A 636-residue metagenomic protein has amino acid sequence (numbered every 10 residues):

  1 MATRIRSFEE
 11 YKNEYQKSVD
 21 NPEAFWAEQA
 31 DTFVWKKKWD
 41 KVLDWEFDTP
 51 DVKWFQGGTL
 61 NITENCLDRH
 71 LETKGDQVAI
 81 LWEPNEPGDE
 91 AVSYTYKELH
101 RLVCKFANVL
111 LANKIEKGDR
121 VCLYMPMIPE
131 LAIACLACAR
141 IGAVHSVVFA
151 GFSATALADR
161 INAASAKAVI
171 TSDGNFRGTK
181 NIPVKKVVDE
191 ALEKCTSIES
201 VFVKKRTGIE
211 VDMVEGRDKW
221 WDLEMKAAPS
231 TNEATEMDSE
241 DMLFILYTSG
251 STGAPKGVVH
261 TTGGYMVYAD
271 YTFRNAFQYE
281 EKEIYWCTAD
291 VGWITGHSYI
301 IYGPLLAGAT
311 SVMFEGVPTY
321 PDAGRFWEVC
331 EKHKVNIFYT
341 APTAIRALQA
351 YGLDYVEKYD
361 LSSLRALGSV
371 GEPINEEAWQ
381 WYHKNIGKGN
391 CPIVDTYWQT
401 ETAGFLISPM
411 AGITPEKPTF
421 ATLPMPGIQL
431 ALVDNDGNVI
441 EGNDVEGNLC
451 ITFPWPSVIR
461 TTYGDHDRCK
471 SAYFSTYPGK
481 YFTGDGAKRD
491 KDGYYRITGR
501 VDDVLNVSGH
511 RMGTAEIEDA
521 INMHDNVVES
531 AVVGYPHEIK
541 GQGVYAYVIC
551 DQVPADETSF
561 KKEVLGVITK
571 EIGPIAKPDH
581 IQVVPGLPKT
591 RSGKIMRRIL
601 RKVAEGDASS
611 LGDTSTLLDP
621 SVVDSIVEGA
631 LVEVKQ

Functional and structural regions predicted by a protein language model:
T63, I80-L136, S153-A158, M213 (+2 more regions): Conserved AMP-binding/adenylate-forming core of the ANL superfamily
D76-V78, V201-K204, V214-Y247, A254 (+2 more regions): Conserved pre-ATP/AMP-binding loop-to-beta segment of ANL
L136, R140-L223, A341: Structural core segment of the AMP-binding/adenylate-forming
V148-G174, V188, E331, F338 (+9 more regions): AMP-binding/adenylate-forming catalytic core of the ANL superfamily
S200-K205, I539, K570-I595, S609-K635: AMP-binding/adenylate-forming catalytic domain of the ANL superfamily
D222-M225, L306-A309, N336-T340, Q349-P418 (+1 more regions): Gly/Ser/Thr-rich phosphate-binding loop
M266-I284, I294-N336, Y351-L353: Conserved AMP-binding/adenylation subdomain of ANL enzymes
L423-G427, N438-Y473, M512-T514, A608-S609: Conserved ATP/PPi-binding loop(s) of AMP-dependent carboxylate-activating enzymes
